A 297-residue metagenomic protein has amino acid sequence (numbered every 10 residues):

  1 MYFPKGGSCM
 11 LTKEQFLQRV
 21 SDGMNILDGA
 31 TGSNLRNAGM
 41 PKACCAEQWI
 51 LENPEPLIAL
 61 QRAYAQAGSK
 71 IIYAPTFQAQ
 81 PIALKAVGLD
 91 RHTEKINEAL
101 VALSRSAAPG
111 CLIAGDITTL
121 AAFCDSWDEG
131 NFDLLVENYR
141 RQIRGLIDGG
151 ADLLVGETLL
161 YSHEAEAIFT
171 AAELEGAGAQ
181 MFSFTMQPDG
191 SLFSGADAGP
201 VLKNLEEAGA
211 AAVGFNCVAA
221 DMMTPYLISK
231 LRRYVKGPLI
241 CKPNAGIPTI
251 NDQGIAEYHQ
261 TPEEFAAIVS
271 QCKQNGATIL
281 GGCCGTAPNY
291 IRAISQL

Functional and structural regions predicted by a protein language model:
Y2-L297: Domain-level signal for soluble alpha/beta catalytic cores
